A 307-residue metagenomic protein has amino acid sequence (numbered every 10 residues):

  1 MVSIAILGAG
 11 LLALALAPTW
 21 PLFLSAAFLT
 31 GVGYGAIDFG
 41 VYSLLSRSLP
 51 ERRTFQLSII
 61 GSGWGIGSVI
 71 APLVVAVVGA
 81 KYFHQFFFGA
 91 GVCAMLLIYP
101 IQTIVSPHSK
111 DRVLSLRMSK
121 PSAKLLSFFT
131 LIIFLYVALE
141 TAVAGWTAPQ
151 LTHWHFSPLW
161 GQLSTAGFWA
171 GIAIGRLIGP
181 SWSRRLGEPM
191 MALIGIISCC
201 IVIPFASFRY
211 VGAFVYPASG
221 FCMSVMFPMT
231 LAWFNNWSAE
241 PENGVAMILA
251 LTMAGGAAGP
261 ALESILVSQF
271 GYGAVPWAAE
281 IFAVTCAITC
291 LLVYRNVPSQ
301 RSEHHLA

Functional and structural regions predicted by a protein language model:
L16-P21, P50, A206-Y210: Helix-breaking motifs and short loop linkers at transmembrane-helix boundaries and internal kinks in secondary membrane
A27-S62: Cytoplasmic helix-loop-helix junction between adjacent transmembrane helices in 12-TM secondary transporters
A36-L49, S224-A239: Intracellular juxtamembrane helix-capping segments at the cytosolic ends of symmetry-related transmembrane helices
R52, I59-V105: Helix-loop-helix hairpin linking two adjacent transmembrane segments in secondary transporters
G79, G175-G187, V267: Helix-to-loop junctions at the C-terminal end of transmembrane segments in multipass secondary transporters
K124-A173: Extracytoplasmic gate region of multi-pass secondary transporters
P189-T230: C-terminal transmembrane helical hairpin of 12-TM major facilitator-type secondary transporters
A239-Y272, A279: A late C-terminal transmembrane helix in Major Facilitator Superfamily
